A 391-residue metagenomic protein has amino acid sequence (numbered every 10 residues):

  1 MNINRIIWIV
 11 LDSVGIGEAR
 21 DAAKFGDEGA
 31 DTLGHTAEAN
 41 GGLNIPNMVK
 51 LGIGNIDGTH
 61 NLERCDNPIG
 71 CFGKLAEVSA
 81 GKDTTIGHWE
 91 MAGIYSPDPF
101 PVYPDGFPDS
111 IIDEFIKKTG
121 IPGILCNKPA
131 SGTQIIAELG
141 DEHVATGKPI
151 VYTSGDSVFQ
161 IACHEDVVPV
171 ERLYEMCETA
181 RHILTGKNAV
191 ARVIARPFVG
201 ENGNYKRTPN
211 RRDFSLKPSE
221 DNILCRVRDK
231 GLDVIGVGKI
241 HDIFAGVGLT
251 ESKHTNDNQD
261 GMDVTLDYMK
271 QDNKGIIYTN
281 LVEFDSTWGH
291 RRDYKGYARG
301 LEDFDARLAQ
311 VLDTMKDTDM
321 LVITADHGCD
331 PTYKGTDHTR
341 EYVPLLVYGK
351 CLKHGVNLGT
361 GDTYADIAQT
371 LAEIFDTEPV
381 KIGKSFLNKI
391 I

Functional and structural regions predicted by a protein language model:
M1-I391: Feature captures the catalytic ectodomains and active-site-proximal regions of enzymes that hydrolyze or transfer
